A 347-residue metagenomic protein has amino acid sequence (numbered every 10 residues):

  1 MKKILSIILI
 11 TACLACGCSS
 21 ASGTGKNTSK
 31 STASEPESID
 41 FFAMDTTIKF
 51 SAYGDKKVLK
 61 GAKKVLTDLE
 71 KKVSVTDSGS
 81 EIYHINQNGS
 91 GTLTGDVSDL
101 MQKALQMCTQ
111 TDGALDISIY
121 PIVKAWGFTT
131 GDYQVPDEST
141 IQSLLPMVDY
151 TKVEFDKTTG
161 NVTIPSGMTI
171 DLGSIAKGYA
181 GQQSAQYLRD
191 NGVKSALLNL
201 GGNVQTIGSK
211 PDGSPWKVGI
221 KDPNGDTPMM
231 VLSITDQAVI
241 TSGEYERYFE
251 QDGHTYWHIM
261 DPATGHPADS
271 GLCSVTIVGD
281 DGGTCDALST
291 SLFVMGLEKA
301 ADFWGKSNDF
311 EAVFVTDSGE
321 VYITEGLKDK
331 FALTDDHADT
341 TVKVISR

Functional and structural regions predicted by a protein language model:
K2-T11, A15-R347: Mature catalytic core of soluble alpha/beta enzymes
